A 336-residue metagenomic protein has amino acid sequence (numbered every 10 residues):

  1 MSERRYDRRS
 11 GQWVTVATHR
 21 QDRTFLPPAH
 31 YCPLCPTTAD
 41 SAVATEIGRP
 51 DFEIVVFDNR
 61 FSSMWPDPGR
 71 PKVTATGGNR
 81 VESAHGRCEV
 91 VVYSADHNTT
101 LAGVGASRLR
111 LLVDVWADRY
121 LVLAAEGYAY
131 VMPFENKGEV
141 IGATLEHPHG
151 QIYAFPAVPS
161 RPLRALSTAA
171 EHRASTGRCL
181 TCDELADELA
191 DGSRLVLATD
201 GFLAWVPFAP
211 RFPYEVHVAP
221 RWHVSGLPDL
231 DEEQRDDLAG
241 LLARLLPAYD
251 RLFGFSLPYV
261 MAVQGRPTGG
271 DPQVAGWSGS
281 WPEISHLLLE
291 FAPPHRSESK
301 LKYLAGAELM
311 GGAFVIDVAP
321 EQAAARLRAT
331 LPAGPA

Functional and structural regions predicted by a protein language model:
M1-A336: HIT superfamily nucleotide-processing domains
